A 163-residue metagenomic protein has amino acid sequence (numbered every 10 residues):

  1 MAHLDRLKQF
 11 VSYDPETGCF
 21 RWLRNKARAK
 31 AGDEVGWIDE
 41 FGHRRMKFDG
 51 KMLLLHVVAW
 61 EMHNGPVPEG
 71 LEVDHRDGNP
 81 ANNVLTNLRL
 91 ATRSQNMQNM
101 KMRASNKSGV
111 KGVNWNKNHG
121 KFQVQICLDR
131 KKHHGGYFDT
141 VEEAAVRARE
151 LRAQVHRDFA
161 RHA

Functional and structural regions predicted by a protein language model:
M1-D49: Short helix-coil boundary/hinge micro-motifs
F10, K26, D49-K132, R149: Short, cationic Gly/His-enriched loop motifs
D14, N82-V84, T140: Acidic/polar helix N-cap motif
D39-H43, H119-K121, Y137-F138: Repeated polar recognition positions within modular binding domains
K131-E142: A short, exposed loop/beta-hairpin motif centered on an aromatic-Gly-Thr core
V141-R152: J-domain helical core
E150-A163: Short arginine-rich
